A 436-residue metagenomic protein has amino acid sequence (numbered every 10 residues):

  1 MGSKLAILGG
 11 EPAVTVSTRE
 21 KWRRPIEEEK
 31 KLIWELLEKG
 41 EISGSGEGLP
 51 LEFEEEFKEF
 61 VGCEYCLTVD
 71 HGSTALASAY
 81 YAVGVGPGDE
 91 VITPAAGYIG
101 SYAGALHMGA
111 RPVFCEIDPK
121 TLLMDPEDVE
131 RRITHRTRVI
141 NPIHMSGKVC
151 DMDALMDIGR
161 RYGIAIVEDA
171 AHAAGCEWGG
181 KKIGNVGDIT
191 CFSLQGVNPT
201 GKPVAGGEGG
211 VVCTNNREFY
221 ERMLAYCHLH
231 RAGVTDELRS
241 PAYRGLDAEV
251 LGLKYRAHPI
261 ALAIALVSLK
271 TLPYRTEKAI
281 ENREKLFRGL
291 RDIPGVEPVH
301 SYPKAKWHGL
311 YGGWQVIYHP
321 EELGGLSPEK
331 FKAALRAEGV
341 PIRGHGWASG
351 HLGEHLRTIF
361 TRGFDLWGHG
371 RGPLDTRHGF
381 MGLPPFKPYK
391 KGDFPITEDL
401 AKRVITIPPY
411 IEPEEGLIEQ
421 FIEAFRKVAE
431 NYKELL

Functional and structural regions predicted by a protein language model:
M1-A82, G86, R160, E398-A401 (+1 more regions): Conserved PLP-binding active-site segment in aminotransferase class I/II-type PLP enzymes
E64, P94, P395, I407-P409: Short, proline-centered helix/strand-breaking motifs
Y81, V85-A170, E177: PLP-dependent aminotransferase-like
M156-A165, G206, V211-R231, L326 (+1 more regions): Basic phosphate/pyrophosphate-binding loop/patch that engages nucleotide-derived ligands
A173-G179, V186-G313: Active-site region of PLP-dependent enzymes
R231-A242, R288-L290, F331-V404, E434-L436: Conserved PLP cofactor-binding pocket of PLP-dependent enzymes
Y302-A305, L310-L323, I342-L366, K402-G416: Conserved PLP-binding active-site segment of the aspartate aminotransferase-like
